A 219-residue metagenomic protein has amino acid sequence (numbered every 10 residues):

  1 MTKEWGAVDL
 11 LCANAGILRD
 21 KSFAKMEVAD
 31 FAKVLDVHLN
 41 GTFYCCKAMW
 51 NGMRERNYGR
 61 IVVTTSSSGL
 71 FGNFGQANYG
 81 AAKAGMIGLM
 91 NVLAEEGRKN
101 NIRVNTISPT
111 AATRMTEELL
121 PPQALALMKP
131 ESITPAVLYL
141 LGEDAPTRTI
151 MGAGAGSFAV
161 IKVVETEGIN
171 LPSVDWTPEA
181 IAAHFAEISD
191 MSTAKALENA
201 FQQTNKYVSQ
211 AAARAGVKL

Functional and structural regions predicted by a protein language model:
M1-G6: Conserved amphipathic alpha-helix within the SDR
S22-F23, D30-L35: Substrate-binding pocket helix/loop in short-chain dehydrogenase/reductase
M26, G72-G80, V92, L120: Active-site loop-to-helix junction immediately N-terminal to the catalytic Tyr of the SDR YXXXK motif in Rossmann-fold
C46, A82: Active-site helix of classical SDR
M53, F71, I87, V92-I102 (+1 more regions): Active-site-adjacent segment of SDR/Rossmann-fold oxidoreductases
S66: Residue(s) in the substrate-gating loop at a strand-loop-helix junction that position the organic substrate next
A124-G216: C-terminal helical subdomain
